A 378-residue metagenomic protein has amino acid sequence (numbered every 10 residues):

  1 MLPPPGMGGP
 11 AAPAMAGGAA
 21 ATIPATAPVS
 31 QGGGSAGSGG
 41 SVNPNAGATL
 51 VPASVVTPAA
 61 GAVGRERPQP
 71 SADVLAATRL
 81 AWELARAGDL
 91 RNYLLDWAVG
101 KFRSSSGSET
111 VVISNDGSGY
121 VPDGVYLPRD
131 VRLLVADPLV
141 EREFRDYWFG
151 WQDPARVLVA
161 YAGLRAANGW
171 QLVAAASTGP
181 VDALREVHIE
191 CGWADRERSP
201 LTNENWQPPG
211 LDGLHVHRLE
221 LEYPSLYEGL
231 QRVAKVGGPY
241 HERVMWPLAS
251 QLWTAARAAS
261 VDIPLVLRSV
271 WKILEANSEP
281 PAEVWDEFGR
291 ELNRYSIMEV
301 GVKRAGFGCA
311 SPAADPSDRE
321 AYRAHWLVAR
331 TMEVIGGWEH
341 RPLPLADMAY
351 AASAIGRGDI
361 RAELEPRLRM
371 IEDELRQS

Functional and structural regions predicted by a protein language model:
M1-S378: Secretion-targeting segments and adjacent low-complexity export tracts
